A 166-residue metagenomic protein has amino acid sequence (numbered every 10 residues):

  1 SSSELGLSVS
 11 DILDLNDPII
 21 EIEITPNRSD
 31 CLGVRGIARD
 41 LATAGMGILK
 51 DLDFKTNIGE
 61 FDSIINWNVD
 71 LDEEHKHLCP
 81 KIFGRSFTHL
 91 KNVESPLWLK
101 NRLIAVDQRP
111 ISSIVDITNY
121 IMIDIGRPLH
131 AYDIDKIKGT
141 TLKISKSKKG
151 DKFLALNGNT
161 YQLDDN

Functional and structural regions predicted by a protein language model:
S1-N166: RNA/tRNA-interacting regions in translation and RNA-turnover enzymes
